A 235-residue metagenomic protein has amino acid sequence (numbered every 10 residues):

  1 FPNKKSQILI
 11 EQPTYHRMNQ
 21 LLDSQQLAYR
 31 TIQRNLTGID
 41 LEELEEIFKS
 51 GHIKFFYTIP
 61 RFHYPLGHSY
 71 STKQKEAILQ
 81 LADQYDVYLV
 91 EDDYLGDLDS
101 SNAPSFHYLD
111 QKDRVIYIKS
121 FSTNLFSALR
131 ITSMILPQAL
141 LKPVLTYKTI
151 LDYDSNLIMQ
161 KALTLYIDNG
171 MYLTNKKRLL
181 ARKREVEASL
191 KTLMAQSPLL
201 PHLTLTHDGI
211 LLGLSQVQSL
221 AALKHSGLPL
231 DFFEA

Functional and structural regions predicted by a protein language model:
F1-A235: PLP-dependent class I/II
